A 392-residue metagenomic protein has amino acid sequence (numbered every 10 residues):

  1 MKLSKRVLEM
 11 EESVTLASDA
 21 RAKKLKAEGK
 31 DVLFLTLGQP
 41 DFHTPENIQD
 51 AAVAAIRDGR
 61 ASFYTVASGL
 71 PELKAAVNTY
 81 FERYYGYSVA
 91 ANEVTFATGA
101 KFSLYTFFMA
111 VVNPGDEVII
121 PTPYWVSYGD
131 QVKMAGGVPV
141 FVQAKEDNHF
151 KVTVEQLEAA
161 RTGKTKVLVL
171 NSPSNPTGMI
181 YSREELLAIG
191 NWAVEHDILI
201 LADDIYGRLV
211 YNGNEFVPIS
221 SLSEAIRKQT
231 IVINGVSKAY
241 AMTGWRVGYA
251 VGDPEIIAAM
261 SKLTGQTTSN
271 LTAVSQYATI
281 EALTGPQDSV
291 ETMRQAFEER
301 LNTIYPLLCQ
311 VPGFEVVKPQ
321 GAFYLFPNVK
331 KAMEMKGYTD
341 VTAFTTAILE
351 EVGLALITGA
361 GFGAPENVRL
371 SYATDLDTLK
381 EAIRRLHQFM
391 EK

Functional and structural regions predicted by a protein language model:
K2-G99, T106, A282-G285, K392: N-terminal small-domain helix-loop-helix segment of the aminotransferase-like
S18, L35, A52, V77 (+14 more regions): Generic structural signal for small/hydrophobic residues in well-ordered secondary structure, especially within
L25-E28, A135, E195-H196, I226 (+2 more regions): Helix C-cap/helix->beta junction micro-motif
A91-N92, M109-L170, R183: PLP-dependent aminotransferase-like
K145-N214: Active-site phosphate-binding strand-loop segment of PLP-dependent enzymes
A159, G337-T339, A343-L356, A360-K392: PLP-dependent enzyme catalytic core of the Aspartate aminotransferase-like
E224-E298, N302-L307, V311: Conserved core segment of the aminotransferase class I/II
I280, Q295-L308, V316-A332, E366: Conserved glycine-rich beta-strand-loop-beta hairpin in the small C-terminal domain of fold type I
